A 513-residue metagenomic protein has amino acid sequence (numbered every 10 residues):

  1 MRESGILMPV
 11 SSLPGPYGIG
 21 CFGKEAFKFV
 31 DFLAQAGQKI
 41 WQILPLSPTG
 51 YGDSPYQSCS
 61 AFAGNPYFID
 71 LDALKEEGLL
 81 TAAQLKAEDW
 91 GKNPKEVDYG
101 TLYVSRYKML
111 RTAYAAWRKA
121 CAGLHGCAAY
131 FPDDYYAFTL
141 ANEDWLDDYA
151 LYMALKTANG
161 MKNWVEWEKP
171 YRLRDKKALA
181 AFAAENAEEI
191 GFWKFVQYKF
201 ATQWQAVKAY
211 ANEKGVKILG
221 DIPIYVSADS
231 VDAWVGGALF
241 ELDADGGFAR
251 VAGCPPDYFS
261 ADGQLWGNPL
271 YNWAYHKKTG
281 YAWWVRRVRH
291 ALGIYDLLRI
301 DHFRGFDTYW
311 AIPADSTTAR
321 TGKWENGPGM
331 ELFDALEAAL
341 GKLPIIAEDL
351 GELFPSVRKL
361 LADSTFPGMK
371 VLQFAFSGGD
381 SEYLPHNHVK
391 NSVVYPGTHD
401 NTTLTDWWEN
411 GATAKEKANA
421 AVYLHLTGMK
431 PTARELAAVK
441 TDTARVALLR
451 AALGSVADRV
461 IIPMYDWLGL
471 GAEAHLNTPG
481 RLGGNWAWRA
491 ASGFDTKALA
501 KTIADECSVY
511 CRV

Functional and structural regions predicted by a protein language model:
M1-S11, F27: N-terminal regions that are enriched for targeting/export leaders and immediately downstream pro/stem segments
P9, G18, D53-Q197, A201 (+3 more regions): Alpha-amylase-like alpha-glycosidases and glucanotransferases acting on alpha-linked glucans and related
K24-T49, I294-Y295: Catalytic domains of carbohydrate-active enzymes, especially glycoside hydrolases
A34, W204-N212, E337, L361-A362: Surface-exposed amphipathic alpha-helices with a cationic face
L44, K217-L219, P223, L297 (+1 more regions): Outer-envelope exported proteins of Gram-negative bacteria
W193-V226: Conserved, well-ordered alpha-helix/loop/beta-strand core segments that scaffold catalytic motifs
G469-V513: Structured C-terminal cap/extension of enzyme domains
